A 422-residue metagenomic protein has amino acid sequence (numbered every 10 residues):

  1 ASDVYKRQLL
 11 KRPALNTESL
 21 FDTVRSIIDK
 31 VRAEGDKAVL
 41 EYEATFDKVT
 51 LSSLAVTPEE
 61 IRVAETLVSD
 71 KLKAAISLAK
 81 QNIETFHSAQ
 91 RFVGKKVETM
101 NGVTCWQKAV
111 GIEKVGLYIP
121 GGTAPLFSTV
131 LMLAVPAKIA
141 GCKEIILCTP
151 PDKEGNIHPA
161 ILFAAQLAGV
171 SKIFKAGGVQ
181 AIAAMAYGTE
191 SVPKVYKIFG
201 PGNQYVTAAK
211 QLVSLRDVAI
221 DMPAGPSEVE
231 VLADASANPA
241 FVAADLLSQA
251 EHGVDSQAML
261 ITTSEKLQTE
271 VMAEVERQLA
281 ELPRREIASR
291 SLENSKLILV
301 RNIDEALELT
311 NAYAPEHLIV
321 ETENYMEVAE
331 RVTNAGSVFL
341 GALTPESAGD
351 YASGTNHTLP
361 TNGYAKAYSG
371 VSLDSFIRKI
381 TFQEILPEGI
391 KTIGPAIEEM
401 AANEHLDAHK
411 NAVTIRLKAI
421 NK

Functional and structural regions predicted by a protein language model:
A1-Y5: Short, small-residue-biased leader/transition segments that mark boundaries at the very start of proteins
A14-V63: Long amphipathic alpha-helical segments
V49-L126: N-terminal Rossmann NAD(P)-binding subdomain characteristic of aldehyde/semialdehyde dehydrogenases
V97-F163: Conserved small-residue-rich beta-alpha loop and adjacent elements that most often cradle the phosphate/pyrophosphate
G169-Q257: Conserved NAD(P)+-binding/catalytic subdomain of aldehyde/semialdehyde dehydrogenases
H252, L260-A335: A glycine- and small/hydrophobic-rich beta-loop-beta segment that serves as a flexible "lid/hinge" or phosphate-binding
A312-K422: C-terminal core of ALDH-fold dehydrogenases
